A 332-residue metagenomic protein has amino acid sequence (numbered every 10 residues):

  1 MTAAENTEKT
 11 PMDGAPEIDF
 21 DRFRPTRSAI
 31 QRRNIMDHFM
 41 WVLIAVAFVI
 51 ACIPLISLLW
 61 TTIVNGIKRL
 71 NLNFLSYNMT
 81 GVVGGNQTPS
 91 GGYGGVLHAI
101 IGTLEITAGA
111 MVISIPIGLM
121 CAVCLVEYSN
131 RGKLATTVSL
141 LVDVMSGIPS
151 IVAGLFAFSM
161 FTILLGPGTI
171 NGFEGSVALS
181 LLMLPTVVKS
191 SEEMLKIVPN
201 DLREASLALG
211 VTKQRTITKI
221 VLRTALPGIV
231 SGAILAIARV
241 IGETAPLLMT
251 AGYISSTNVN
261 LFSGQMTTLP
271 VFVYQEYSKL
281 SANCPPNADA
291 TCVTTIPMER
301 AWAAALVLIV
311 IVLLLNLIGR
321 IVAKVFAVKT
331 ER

Functional and structural regions predicted by a protein language model:
M1-I50, V293, R320-R332: Transmembrane alpha-helical segments of polytopic membrane transport and secretion proteins
F23-L43, T61-A110, R131, Q275-E299: Periplasmic/extracellular loop-to-transmembrane helix junction in inner-membrane transport proteins
I101, E105-I113, I117, C121 (+3 more regions): Hydrophobic alpha-helical transmembrane segments of multipass integral membrane proteins, especially permease/channel
G109-V142, I163, R320-V328: Transmembrane-helix boundary motif in ABC transporter permease subunits
M111, S190, K213-A251: Transmembrane alpha-helices
I117, N130-A135, P199, R203-S231: Amphipathic cytosolic juxtamembrane alpha-helices at the membrane-cytosol interface of multi-pass membrane transporters
D143-L181: Generic hydrophobic transmembrane alpha-helix motif, especially the helices
L247-I309: Interhelical loop and adjacent transmembrane-helix boundary motif in polytopic membrane transport permeases
